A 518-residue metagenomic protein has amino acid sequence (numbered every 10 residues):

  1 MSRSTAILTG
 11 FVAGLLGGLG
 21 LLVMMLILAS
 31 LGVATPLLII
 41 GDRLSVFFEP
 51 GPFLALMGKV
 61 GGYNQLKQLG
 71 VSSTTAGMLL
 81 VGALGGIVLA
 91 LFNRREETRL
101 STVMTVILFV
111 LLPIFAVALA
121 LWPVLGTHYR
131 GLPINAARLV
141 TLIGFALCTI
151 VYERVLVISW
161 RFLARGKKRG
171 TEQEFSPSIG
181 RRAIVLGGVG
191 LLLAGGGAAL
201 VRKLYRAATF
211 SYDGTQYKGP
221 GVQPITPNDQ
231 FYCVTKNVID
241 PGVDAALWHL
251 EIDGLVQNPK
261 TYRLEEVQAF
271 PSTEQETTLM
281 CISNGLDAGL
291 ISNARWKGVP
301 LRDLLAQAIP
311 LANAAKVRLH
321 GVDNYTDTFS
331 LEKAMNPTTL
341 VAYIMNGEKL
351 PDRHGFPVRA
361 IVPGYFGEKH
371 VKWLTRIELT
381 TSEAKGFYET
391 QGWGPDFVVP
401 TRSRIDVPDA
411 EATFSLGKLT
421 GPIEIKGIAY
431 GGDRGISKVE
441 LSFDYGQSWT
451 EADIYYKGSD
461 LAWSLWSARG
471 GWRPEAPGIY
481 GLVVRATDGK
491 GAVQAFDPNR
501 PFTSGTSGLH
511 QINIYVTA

Functional and structural regions predicted by a protein language model:
M1-A13: N-terminal membrane topogenic signal
G10-G32: N-terminal signal-anchor transmembrane alpha helix
G17-L21, M25, V81-G85, C148 (+3 more regions): Alpha-helical transmembrane segments of multipass membrane proteins
L31-A34, V71, M78-L84, V88 (+6 more regions): Structured, non-membrane catalytic/scaffold regions adjacent to prosthetic-group chemistry
A34-G62: Extracytosolic (periplasmic/ER-lumenal) interhelical loops and adjacent juxtamembrane/interface segments of multi-pass
Q68-V81, T102-K167: Membrane-embedded alpha-helical segments of integral membrane proteins
G85-V110: Cytoplasmic juxtamembrane regions at transmembrane-helix boundaries
T171-L192: N-terminal secretory signal peptides and thylakoid transit peptides that target proteins across membranes
